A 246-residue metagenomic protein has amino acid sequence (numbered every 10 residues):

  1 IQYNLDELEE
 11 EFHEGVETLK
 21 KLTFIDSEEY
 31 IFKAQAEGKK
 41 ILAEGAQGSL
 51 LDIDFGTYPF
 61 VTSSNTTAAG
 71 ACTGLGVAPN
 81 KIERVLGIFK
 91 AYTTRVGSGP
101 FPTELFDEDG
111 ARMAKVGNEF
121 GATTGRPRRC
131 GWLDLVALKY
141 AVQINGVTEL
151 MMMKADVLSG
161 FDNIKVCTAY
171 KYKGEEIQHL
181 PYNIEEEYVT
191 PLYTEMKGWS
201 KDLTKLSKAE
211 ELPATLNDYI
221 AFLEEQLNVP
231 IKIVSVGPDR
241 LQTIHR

Functional and structural regions predicted by a protein language model:
I1-R246: Non-transmembrane, aqueous-exposed alpha-helical and coiled segments at domain scale
